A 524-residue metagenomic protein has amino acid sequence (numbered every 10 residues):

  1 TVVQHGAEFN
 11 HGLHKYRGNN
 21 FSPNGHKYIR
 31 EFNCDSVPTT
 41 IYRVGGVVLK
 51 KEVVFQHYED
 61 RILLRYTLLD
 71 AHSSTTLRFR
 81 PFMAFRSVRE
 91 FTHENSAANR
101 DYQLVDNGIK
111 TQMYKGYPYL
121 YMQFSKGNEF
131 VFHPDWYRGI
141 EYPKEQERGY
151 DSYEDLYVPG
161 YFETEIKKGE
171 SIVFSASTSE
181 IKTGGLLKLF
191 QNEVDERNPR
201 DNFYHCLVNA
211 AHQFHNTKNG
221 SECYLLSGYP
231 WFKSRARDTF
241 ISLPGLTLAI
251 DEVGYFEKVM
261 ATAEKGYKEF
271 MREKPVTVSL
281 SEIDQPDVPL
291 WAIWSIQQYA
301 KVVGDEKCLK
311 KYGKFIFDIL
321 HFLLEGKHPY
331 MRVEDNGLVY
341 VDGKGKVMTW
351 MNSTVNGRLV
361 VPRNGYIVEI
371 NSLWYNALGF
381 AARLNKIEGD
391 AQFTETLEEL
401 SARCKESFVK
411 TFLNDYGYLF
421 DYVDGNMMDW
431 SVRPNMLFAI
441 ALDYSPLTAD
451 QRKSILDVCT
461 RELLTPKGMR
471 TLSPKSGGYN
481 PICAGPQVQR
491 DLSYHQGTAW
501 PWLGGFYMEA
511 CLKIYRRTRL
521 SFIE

Functional and structural regions predicted by a protein language model:
T1-E524: Acidic, mature catalytic/reactive cores of soluble proteins
